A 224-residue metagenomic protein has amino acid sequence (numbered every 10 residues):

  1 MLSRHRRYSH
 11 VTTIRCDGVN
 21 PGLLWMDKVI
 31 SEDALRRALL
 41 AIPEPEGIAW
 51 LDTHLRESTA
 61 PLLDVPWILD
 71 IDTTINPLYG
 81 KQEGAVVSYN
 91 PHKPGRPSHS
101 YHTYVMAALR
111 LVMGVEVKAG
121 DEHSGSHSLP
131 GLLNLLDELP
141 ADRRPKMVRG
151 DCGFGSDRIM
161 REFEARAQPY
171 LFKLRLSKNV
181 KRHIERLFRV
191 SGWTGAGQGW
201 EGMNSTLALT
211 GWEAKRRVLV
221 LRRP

Functional and structural regions predicted by a protein language model:
M1-L2: Short, amphipathic alpha-helical "recognition" segments used to contact nucleic acids or chromatin
R7-L23: DNA-recognition alpha helix
V11, S31, L35, V65-N76 (+3 more regions): Short, conserved catalytic/metal-binding motifs centered on acidic residues
L23-L24, Y79-G84, M113-V117, D157-F163 (+2 more regions): Short acidic, glycine/serine/threonine-rich loops at helix termini
K28, E32-T103: Active-site-proximal, Lys/Arg-enriched surface segment that forms a nucleic-acid-binding/basic interface patch
N90-A141: Electropositive, glycine- and tryptophan-enriched low-complexity nucleic-acid-binding patches
E122-K181: Domain-level cores of phosphate- or acyl-group-handling catalytic modules
P169-P224: An anionic, glycine-rich sequence signature occurring as long contiguous blocks
